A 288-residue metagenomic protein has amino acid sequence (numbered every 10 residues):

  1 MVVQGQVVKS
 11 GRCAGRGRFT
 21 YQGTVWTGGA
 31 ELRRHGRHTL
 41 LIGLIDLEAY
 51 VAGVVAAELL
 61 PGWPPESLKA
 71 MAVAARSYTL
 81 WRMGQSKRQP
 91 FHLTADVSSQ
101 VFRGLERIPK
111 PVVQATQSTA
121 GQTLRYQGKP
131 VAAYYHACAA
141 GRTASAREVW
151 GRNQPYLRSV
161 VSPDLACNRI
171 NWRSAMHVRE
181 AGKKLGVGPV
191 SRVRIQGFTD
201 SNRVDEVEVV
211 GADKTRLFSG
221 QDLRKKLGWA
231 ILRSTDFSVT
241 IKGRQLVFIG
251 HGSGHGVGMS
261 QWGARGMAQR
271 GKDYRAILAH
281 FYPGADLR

Functional and structural regions predicted by a protein language model:
M1-R288: Conserved, single-site charged/polar hotspot
